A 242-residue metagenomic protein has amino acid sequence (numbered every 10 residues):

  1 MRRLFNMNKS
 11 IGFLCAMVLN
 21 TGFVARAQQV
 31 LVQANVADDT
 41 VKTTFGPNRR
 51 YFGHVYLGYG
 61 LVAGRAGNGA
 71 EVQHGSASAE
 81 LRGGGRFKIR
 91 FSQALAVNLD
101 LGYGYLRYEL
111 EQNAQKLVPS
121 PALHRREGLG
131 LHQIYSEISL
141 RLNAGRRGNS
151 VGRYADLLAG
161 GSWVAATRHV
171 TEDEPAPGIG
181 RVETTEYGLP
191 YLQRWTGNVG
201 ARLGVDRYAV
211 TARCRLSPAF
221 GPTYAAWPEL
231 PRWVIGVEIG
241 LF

Functional and structural regions predicted by a protein language model:
M1-T44: Cleavable N-terminal export/targeting peptides
R49-G53, G75-L81, G130-S136, Q193-V199 (+2 more regions): Residues that define the transmembrane beta-barrel architecture of outer-membrane proteins
G53-Y59, V97-L101, I134-S136, R153-A159 (+3 more regions): Transmembrane beta-strands of outer-membrane beta-barrel proteins
Y59-R65, Y103-E109, L142-A144, A159-T167 (+3 more regions): Transmembrane beta-strands of outer-membrane beta-barrel pores
V62-G84, F220-P222: Surface-exposed strand-loop-strand hairpins of Gram-negative outer-membrane beta-barrel proteins
R65-S76, L106-Q133, V164-P177, R181-N198: Extracellular/periplasm-exposed beta-strand and loop segments of Gram-negative cell-envelope proteins, dominated by
F87-R168: Gram-negative (and chloroplast) outer-membrane scaffold detector with strong preference for beta-barrel transmembrane
Y187-F242: Predominantly the C-terminal beta-signal and adjacent terminal strand-loop region of outer-membrane beta-barrel
